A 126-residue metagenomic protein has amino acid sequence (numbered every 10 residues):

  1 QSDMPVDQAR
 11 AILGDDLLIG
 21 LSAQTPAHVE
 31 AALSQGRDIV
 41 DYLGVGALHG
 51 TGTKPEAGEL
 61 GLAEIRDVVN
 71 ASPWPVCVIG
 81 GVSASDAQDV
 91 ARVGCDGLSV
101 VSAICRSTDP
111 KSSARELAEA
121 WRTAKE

Functional and structural regions predicted by a protein language model:
Q1-A11, D41-E56, G61, A87 (+1 more regions): Glycine-rich phosphate-binding active-site loops on the catalytic face of alpha/beta enzymes
Q1-T25, E56-A84, L117-E126: Alpha-helix-loop-beta-strand connector modules within alpha/beta enzyme cores
S22-K54: Histidine/lysine/aspartate-rich catalytic loop segments that bind and position anionic ligands
Q35-D38, A71, R92-G94: Structural motif
